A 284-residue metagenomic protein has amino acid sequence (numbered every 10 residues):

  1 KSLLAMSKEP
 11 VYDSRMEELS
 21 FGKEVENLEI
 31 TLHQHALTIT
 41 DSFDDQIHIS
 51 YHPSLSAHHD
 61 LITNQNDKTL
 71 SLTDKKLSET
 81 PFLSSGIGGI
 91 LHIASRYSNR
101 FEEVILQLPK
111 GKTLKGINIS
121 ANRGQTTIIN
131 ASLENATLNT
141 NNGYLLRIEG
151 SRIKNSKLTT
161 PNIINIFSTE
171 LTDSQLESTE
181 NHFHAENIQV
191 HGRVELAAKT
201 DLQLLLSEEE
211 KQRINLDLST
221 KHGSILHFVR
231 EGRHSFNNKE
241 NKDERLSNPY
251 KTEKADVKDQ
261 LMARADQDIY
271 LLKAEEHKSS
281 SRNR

Functional and structural regions predicted by a protein language model:
S2-K75, E103-S120, Q125-L133, T137-N139 (+5 more regions): Short linear S-[DN]-x-LW-Φ motif typified by the pepsin-like aspartic protease active-site region
S56, G143, N162-I164: Short, polar loop motifs at secondary-structure junctions
K68-E79, D243-E253: Generic recognition of long tandem-repeat/solenoid scaffolds
T73-S84, F228-F236: Short regulatory "switch" loops immediately downstream of catalytic or recognition motifs within protein catalytic
E79-S98: Mixed-charge, low-complexity intrinsically disordered segments
S98-I105, N142, E180-H182, R245-S247: Extracellular beta-strand/beta-solenoid scaffold signature
E149, N155-R284: Short, surface-exposed interaction patches in beta-rich subdomains that mediate adhesion/assembly near membranes
